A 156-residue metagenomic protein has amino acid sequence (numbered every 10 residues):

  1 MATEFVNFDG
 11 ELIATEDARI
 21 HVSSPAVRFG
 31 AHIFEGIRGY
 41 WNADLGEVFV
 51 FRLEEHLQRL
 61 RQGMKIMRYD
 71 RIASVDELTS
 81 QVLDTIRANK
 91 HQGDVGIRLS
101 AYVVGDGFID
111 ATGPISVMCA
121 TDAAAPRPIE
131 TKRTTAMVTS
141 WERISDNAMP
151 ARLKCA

Functional and structural regions predicted by a protein language model:
M1-D70, E77-D84, G107-A156: Helix-start/capping segments and mature chain N-termini
L78-D106: Short, acidic/charged, Gly/Pro-enriched secondary-structure junctions
